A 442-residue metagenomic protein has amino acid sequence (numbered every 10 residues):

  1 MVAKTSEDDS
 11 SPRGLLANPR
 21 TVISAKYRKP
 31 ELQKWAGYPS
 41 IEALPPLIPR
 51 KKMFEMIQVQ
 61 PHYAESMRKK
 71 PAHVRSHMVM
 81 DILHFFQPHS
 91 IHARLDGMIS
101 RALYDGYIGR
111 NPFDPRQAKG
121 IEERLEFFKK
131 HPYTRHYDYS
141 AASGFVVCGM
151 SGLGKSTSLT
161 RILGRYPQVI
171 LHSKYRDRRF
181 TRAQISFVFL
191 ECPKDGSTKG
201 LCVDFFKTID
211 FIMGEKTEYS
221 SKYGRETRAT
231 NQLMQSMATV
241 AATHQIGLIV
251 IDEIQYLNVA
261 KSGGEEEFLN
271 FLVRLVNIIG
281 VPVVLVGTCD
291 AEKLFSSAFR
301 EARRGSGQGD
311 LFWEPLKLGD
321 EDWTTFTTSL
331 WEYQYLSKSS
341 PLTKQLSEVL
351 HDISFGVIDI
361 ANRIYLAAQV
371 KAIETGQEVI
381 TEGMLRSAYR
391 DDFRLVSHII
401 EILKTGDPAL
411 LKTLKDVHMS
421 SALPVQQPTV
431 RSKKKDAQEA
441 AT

Functional and structural regions predicted by a protein language model:
V2-M67, V79-I82, F86-P88, T243 (+1 more regions): C-terminal alpha-helical "lid" subdomain
A64-K119, K199: Charged, amphipathic alpha-helical linker segments immediately N-terminal to NTP-binding catalytic cores
D96, P112-P115, G120-K130, H136-S140 (+6 more regions): Mid-core helix/loop region of P-loop NTP-binding domains shared across ATPases and GTPases
D138-T160: Walker A/P-loop nucleotide-binding motif
T160-G164, N362: The feature captures the helix immediately C-terminal to the Walker
R165-R178, F211-G214: Post-Walker A helix-loop "phosphate-sensing" segment adjacent to the P-loop in P-loop NTPases
L171-P193: Conserved catalytic segments around the Walker B and adjacent sensor/switch elements of P-loop NTPase domains
A238-T243, G247-L248, Y256-K261, F268-Q345: The catalytic "switch" region of P-loop NTPases
